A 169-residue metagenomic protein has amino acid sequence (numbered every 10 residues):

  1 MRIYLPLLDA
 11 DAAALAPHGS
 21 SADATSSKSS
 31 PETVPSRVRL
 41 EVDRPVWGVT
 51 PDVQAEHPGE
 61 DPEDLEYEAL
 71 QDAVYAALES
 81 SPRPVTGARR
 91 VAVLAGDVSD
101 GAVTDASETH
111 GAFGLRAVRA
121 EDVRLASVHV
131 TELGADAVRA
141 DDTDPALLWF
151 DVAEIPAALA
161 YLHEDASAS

Functional and structural regions predicted by a protein language model:
M1-E60: Long, hydrophobic N-terminal alpha-helical segment
P6-D9, K28, S36, L40 (+4 more regions): Low-complexity, intrinsically disordered regions enriched in charged/polar residues
A13, Q71-Y75, P156-H163: Generic detector of well-ordered alpha-helical segments enriched in charged/polar residues, highlighting helical
V46, A73, A92-G96: Generic structural hydrophobic/aromatic packing signal, biased to beta-strands
E60-A76: Short, structured active-site "lid" loops
A77-S81: Phosphate-interacting basic helix/loop segments used at nucleotide- and nucleic-acid interfaces
V85-S169: Glycine-rich, aromatic-bearing surface loops/beta-hairpins
